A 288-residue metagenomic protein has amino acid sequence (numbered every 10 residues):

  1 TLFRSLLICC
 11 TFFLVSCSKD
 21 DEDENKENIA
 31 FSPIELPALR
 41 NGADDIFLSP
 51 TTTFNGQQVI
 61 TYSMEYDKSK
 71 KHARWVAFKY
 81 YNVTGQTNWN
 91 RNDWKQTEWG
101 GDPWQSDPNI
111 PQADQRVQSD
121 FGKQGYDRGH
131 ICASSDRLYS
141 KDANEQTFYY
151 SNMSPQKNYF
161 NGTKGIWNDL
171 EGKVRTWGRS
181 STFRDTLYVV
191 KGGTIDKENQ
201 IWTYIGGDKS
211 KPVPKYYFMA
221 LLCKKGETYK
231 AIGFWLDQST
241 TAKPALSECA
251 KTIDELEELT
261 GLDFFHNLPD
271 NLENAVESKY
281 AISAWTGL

Functional and structural regions predicted by a protein language model:
T1-L2: Short, small-residue-biased leader/transition segments that mark boundaries at the very start of proteins
I8-C9, C17: Terminal processing/anchoring signals of secreted or surface-associated proteins and related intramolecular
C10-T11, Y150: Residue-level signal for mature regions of secreted extracellular proteins and peptides
C17-L288: Domain-level detector for secreted/extracellular nuclease and nuclease-toxin modules, and for the ENPP-like C-terminal
